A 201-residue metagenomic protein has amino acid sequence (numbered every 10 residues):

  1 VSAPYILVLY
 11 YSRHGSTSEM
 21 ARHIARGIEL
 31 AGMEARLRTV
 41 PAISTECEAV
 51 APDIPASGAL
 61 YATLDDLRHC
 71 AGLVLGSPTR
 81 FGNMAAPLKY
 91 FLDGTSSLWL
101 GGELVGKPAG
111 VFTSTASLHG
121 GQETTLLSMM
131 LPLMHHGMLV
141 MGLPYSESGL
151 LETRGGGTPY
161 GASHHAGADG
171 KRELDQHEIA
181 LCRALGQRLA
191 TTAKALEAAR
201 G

Functional and structural regions predicted by a protein language model:
V1-E103, H164-G201: N-terminal beta1-alpha1-beta2 submodule of the flavodoxin-like/Rossmannoid cofactor-binding fold
S16, L73, S77, N83 (+6 more regions): Gly/Ser/Thr-rich helix-start
V40-T45, G137-D169: Mobile beta-alpha loop/short-helix "lid" or hinge segments that flank ligand
E48-A49, G76-F81, T113-Q122, S148-G157 (+1 more regions): Noncatalytic linker/hinge segments flanking ATPase motor cores
G101, E123, M129, P159-Y160 (+1 more regions): Short, charged/polar low-complexity linear motifs in solvent-exposed/disordered segments
V105-G155: Short, glycine-/small-residue-rich phosphate/pyrophosphate-handling segment
